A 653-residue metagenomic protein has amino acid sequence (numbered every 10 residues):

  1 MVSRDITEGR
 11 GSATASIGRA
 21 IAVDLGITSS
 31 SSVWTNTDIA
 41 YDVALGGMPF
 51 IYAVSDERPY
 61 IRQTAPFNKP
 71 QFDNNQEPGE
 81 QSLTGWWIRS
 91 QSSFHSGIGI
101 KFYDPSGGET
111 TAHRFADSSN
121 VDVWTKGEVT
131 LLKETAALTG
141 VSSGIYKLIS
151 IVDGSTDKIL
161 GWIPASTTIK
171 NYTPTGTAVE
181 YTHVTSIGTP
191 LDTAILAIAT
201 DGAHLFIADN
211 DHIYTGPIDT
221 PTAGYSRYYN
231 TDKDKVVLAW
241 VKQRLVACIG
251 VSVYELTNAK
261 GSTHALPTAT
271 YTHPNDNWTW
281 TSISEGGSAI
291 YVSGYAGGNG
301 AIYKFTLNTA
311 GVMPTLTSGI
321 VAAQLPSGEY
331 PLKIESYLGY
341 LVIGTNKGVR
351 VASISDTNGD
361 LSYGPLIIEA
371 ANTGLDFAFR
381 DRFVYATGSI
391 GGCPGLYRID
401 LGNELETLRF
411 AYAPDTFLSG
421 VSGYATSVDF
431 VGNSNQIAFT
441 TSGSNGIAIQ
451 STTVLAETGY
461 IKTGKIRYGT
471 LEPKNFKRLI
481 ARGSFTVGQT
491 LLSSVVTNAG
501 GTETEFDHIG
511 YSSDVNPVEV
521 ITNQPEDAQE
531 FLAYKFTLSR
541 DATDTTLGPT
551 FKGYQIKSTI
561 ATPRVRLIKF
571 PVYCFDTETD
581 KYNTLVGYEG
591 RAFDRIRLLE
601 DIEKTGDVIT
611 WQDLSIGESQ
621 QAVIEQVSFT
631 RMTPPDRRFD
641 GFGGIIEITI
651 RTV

Functional and structural regions predicted by a protein language model:
V2-T185, A199-H204, A208-T222, R244 (+10 more regions): N-terminal beta-propeller domains
T7, G11-A13, A20, G46 (+10 more regions): Non-cytosolic beta-sandwich-type ligand-binding/adhesion modules
G140-G154, T189-G202, Y229-Q243, H273-S288 (+3 more regions): Repeated scaffold domains used in trafficking and secretory/extracellular systems, primarily beta-propellers
I145-L148, C248, K474-S484, G587-L598 (+1 more regions): Beta-rich globular "head" domains
E180-G188, A223-N230, T263-T272, M313-A323 (+4 more regions): Beta-propeller fold detector
G388, Q436-T440, I466-G469, N475: Large eukaryotic, non-enzymatic subunits of multiprotein complexes that serve as scaffolds/tethers, characterized by
S422-K462: Blade-level signature of beta-propeller repeat domains, shared across WD40, Kelch, NHL, RCC1 and BNR/Asp-box propellers
T559-V653: Extracellular/virion structural assembly segments
